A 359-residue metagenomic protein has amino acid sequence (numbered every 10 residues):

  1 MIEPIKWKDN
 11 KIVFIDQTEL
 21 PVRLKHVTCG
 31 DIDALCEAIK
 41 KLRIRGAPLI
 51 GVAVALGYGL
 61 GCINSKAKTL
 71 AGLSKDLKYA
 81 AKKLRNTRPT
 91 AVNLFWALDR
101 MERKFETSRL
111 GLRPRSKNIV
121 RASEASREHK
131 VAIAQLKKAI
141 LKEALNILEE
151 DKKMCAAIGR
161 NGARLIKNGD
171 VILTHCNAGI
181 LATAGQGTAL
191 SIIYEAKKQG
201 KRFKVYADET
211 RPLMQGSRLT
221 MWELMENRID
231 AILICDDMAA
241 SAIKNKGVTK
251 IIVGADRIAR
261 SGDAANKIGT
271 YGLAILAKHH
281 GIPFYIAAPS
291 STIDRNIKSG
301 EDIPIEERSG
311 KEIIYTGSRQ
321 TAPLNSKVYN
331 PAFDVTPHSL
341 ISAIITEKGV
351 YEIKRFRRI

Functional and structural regions predicted by a protein language model:
E3-E106: Long amphipathic alpha-helical segments
I15, A53-G57, A97, L173-N177 (+3 more regions): Short beta-strand segments
V27-R43, K75, R164-I172, Y315-N325: Short, hydrophobic/aliphatic alpha-helical segments
K41-V54, L94, T174-G185, N330-I345: Conserved phosphate/anionic-ligand binding catalytic regions in large, soluble enzymes, centered on
K68-G72, E106-Q135: Intrinsic disorder/low-complexity segments
N93-E106, A134-I172, F203-I251: Ligand-binding beta-strand-loop-alpha-helix segment within the catalytic cores of soluble metabolic enzymes
G187-K198, A274: Histidine-anchored nucleotide/phosphate-binding helix
D208-I359: Conserved phosphate- and dinucleotide-binding cores of soluble alpha/beta proteins, encompassing both enzyme active
